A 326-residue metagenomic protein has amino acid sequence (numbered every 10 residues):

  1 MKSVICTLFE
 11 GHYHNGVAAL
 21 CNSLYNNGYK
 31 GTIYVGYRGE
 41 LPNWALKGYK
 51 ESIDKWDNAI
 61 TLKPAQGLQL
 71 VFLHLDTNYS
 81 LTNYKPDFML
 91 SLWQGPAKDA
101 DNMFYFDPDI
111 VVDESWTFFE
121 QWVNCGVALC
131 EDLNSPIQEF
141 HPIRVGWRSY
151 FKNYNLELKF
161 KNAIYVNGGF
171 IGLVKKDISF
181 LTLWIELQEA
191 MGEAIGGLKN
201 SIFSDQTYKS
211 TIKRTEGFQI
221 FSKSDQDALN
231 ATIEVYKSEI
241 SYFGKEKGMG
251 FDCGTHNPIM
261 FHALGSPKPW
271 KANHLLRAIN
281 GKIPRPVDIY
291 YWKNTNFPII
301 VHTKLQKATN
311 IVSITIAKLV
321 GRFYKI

Functional and structural regions predicted by a protein language model:
M1-I326: Glycosyltransferase catalytic domains, chiefly GT-A lineage
